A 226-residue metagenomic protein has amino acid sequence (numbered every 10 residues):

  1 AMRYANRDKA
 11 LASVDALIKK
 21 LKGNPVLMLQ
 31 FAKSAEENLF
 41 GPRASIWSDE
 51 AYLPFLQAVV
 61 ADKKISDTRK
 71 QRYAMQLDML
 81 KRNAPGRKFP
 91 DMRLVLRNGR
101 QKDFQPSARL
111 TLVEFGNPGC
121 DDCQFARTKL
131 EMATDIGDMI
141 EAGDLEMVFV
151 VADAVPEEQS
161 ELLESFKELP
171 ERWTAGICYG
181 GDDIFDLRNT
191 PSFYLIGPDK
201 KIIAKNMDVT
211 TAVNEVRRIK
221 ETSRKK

Functional and structural regions predicted by a protein language model:
A1-R100: Oxidative protein folding and maturation machinery
R3-A5, N38-F40, G119-D122, A154-P156: Short acidic, S/G/P-rich loop/turn micro-motifs used as interaction or catalytic elements
F31, M147-F149, L195: Structural beta-sheet core signal
R100-E131, E146-V148: Short active-site neighborhood of thiol/selenol oxidoreductases, capturing the structured segment around
S107, T128-E131, I184-L187, D208-V209: Sequence context surrounding c-type heme c attachment/ligation sites in exported
F125-F166, I177-D183: Structural microenvironment flanking redox-active thiols in thiol-disulfide oxidoreductases
E161-D199: Short, internal strand/loop/helix patches that form the active-site neighborhood or redox-interaction surface
R188-K226: Non-catalytic, surface beta->alpha helical segment in thiol-disulfide oxidoreductase systems
